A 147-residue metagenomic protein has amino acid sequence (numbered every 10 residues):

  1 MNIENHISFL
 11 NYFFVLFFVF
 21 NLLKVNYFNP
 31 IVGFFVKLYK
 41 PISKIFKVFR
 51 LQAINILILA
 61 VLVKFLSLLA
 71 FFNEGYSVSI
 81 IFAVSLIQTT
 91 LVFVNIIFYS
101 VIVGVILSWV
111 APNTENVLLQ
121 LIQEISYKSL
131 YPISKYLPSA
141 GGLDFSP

Functional and structural regions predicted by a protein language model:
M1-P147: Selective transmembrane helix interface/packing segments
